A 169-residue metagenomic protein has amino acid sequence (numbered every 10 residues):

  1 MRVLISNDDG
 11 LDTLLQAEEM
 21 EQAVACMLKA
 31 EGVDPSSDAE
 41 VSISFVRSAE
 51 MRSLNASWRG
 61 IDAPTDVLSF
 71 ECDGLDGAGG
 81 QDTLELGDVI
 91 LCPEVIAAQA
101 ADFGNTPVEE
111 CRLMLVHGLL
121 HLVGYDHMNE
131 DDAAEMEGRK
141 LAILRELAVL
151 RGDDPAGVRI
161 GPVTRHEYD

Functional and structural regions predicted by a protein language model:
M1-C111, L122-D169: An acidic/histidine-cluster motif and surrounding catalytic segment that typifies divalent-metal-assisted enzyme active
M114: Extended, folded domain segments that form the structural surfaces/walls around functional sites
